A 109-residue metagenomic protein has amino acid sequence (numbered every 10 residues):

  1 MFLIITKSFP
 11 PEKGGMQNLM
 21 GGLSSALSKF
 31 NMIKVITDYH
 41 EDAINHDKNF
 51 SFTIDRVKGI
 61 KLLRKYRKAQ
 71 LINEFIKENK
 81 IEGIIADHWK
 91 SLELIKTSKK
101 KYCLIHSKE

Functional and structural regions predicted by a protein language model:
M1-L3: Extreme N-terminal starter segment of soluble prokaryotic enzymes
I5-T6, I105: Alpha/beta-hydrolase
T6-K13, M20-R64: N-terminal strand-loop element at the rim of the active site of nucleotide-sugar-dependent glycosyltransferases
G14-G15, N45-H46, E93-T97: Short glycine-/acidic-enriched loop or helix-start segments at secondary-structure transitions that form or flank
L63, L92-E93: Short glycine-rich, flexible loops that bind phosphorylated cofactors or substrates
R67, K99-E109: Nucleotide-sugar donor phosphate/pyrophosphate-binding loop at the beta->alpha transition of glycosyltransferases
A69-K80: Short, well-structured alpha-helical segments in soluble
A86-S91, I105: Short His-centered aromatic/hydrophobic patch
